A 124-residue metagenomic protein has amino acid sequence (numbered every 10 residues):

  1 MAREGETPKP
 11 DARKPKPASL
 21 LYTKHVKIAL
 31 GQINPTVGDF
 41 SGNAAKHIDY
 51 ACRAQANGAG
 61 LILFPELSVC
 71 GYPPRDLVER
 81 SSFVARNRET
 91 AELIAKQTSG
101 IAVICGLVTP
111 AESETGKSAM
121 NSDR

Functional and structural regions predicted by a protein language model:
A2, P8-K9, P15-K16: Short polybasic linear motifs
S19-Y22: Short, positively charged and aromatic/hydrophobic N-terminal segments
H25-D39: Active-site-proximal beta-strand elements of phosphoester/diester hydrolases
I33, L67, G106-V108: Fold-independent oxyanion-binding glycine-rich loops and adjacent beta-strand/coil segments at enzyme active sites
G42, K46, V78-E89: Alpha-helix N-cap and loop-to-helix initiation/capping positions
N43, A54-L77, I104: Active-site beta-strand/loop signature of hydrolases that rely on acidic residues for catalysis
I48-G58, T90-S99: A short, N-terminal amphipathic alpha-helix
F83-R124: Catalytic-core segment of enzymes that process non-peptidic bonds
